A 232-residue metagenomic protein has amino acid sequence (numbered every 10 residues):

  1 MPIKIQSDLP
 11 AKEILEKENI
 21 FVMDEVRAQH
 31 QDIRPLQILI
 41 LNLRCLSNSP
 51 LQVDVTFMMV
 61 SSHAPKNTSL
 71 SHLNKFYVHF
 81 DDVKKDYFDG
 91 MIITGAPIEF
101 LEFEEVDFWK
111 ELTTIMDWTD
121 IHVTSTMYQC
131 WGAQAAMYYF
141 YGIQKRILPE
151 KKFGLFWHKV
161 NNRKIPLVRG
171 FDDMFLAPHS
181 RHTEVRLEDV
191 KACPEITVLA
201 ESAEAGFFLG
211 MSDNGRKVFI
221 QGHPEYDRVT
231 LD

Functional and structural regions predicted by a protein language model:
M1-S62, V83, Y87, T114 (+2 more regions): Amide-donor transfer/coupling interface in amidating biosynthetic enzymes
S61-A64, G132-A133: Short beta-alpha junction loops
P65-S69, A136-Y138: Glycine-rich, charge-decorated loop segments at or immediately adjacent to ligand/cofactor-binding or catalytic sites
N67-L70, T230-D232: Short aromatic-enriched loop/helix-cap "lid" or pocket-rim segments at secondary-structure transitions that line
T68-D86: Glycine-rich, highly charged phosphate/nucleotide-binding loops
I93-N162: Cysteine-nucleophile active-site neighborhood
